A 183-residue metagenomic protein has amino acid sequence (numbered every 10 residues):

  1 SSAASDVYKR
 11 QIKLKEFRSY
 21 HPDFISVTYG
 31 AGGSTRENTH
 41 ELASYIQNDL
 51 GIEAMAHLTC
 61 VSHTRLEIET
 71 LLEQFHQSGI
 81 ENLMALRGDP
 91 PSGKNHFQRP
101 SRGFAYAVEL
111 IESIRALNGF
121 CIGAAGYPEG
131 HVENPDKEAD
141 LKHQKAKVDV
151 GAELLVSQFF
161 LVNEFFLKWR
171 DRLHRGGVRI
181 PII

Functional and structural regions predicted by a protein language model:
S2-Y8: Short, small-residue-biased leader/transition segments that mark boundaries at the very start of proteins
P22-H40, P90-R102, E153-W169: Glycine-rich, proline-tolerant flexible connector loops at the mouths of alpha/beta enzymes
I25, F75, K147, G151: Conserved, mostly hydrophobic/aromatic
R36-A56, R102-A124, L167-I183: Alpha-helix-loop-beta-strand connector modules within alpha/beta enzyme cores
C60-Q74, S101-A105: Glycine-rich anion/phosphate-binding loops
E112-L155: Active-site/ligand-binding-proximal alpha/beta "capping" segment
